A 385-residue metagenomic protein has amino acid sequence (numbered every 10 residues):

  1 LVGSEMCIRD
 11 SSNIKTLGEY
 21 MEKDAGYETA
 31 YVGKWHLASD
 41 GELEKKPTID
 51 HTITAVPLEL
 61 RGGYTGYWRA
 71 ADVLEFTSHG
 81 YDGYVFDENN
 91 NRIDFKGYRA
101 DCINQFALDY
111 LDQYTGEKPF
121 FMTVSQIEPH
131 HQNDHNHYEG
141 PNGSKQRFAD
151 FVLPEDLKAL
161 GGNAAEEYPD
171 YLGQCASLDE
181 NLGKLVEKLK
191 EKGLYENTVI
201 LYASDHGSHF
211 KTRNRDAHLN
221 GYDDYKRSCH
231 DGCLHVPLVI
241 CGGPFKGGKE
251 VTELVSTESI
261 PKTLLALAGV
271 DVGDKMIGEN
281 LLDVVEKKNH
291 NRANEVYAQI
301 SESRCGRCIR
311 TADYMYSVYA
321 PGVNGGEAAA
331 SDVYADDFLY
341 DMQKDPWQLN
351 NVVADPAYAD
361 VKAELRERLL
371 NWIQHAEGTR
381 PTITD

Functional and structural regions predicted by a protein language model:
G3-E5, R9-F338, P346-Q374, G378-D385: Formylglycine-dependent sulfatase
Q343: Residues forming the ATP-binding cleft of Hanks-type serine/threonine protein kinase domains
